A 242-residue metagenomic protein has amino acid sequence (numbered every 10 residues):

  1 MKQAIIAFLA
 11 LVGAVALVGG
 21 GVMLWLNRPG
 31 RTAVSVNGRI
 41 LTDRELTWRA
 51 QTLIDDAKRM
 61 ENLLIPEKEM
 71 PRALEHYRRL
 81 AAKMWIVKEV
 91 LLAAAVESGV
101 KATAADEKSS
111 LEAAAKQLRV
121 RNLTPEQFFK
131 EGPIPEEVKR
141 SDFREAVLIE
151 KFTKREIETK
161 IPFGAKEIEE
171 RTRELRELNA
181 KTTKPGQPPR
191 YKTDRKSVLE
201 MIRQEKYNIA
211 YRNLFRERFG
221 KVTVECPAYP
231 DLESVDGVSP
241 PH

Functional and structural regions predicted by a protein language model:
M1-L80, G186, T193-H242: Short, low-structural-confidence N-terminal segments
W25-F143, K166-E170, T182-G186: N-terminal targeting/tethering segments
V90, L148-I149: Small-residue hinge/turn detector
K101, N122, P162, M201 (+1 more regions): Ordered, soluble secondary-structure elements with a strong preference for glycine-centered loop motifs and nearby
E126, R155-E156: Amphipathic alpha-helical coiled-coil segments
E131-R140, E156-Q187, R203, R212-V224: Acidic/polar surface patches and capping/hinge elements
